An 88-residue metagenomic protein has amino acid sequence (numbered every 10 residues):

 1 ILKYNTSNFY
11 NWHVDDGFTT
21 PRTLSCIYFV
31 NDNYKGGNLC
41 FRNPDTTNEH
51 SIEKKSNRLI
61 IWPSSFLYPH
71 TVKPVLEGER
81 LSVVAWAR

Functional and structural regions predicted by a protein language model:
I1-L2, W12-H13, K54-I60: N-terminal start-of-chain detector that recognizes signal peptides and the immediate post-cleavage beginning
I1-N5, F18-K35, W86-A87: Short, conserved beta-strand element in jelly-roll/cupin
L2, H13, I27, C40-R42 (+1 more regions): Residues in well-ordered beta-strands of folded domains
T6-Y10, R22, Y68, E79: Short beta-strand or tight-loop elements that sit immediately N-terminal to catalytic metal-binding acidic residues
F9-G17: Histidine-centered catalytic micro-motifs
N33-R88: Catalytic core of Fe(II)/2-oxoglutarate
